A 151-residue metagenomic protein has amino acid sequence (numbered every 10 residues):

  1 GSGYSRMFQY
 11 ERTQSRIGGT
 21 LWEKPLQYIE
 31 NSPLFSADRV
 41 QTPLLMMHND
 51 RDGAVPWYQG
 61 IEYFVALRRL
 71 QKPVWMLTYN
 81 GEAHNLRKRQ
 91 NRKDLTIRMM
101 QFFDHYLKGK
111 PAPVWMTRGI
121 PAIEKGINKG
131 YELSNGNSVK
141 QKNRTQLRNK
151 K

Functional and structural regions predicted by a protein language model:
G1-K151: Active-site-proximal cap/loop segments of hydrolase catalytic domains
